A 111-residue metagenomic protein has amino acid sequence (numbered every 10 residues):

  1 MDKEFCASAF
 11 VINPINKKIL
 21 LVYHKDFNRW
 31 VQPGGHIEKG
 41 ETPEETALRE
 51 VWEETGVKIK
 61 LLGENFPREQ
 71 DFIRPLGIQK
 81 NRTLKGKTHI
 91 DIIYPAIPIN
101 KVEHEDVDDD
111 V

Functional and structural regions predicted by a protein language model:
M1-K18, P95: Conserved N-terminal beta-strand and adjoining loop/helix that marks the start of the Nudix/MutT-like hydrolase domain
L21-Y23: Short, acidic/hydrophobic/Gly-rich beta-strand patch recurrent on exposed beta strands that often constitutes part
K25, H36: Residue-level signal for short, function-critical loop segments
F27-R29: A short, flexible beta-alpha/helix-coil linker loop
V31-G35: A short gly/proline-enriched turn/hairpin at secondary-structure junctions
I37-V111: Unchanged
